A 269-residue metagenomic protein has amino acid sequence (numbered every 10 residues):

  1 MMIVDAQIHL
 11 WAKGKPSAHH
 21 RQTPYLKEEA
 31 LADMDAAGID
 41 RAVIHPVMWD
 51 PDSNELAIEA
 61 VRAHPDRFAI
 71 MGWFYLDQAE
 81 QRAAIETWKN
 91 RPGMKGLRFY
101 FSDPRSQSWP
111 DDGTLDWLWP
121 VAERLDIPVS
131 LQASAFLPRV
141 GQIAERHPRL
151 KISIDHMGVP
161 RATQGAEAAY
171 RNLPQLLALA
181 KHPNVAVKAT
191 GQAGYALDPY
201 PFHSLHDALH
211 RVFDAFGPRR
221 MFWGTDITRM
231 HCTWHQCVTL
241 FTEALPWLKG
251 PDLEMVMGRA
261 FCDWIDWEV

Functional and structural regions predicted by a protein language model:
M1-P16: Replace "His-x-His-based motif
M1-V4, T23-R41, H210-R211, F216-F222 (+1 more regions): Mid-to-C-terminal alpha-helical segments outside catalytic/metal-binding sites
I3-A6, I44-P46, M71-G72, R98 (+4 more regions): Active-site neighborhood of phospho(di)ester-bond hydrolases with catalytic His/Asp-centered motifs
Q7, M34, A57, W88 (+7 more regions): Conserved, mostly hydrophobic/aromatic
W11-G14, W49-D52, D77-E80, S102-R105 (+4 more regions): Active-site environment of divalent metal-dependent phosphoester hydrolases
Q22-D33, N54, Q78-K89, R171-N172: Short, acidic/polar
P51-A135, Q142, K188-Q192: Active-site gating/metal-coordination segments in enzymes
S108-F222: Catalytic pocket-lining loop regions of alpha/beta-barrel enzymes, especially the amidohydrolase/enolase/GH5 lineages
